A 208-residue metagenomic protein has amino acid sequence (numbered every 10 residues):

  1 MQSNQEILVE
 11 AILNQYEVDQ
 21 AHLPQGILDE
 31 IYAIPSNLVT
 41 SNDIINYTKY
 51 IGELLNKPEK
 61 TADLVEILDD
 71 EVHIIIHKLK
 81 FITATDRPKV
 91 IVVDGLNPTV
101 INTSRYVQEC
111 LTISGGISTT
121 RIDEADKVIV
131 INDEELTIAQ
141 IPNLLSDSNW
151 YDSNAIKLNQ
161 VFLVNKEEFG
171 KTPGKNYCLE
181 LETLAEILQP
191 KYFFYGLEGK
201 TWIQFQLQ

Functional and structural regions predicted by a protein language model:
Q2-K49, E53, K57-C178, F205-Q208: Binding-cleft/active-site segments that stabilize strongly anionic ligands or cofactors
L54, T183-K191: C-terminal alpha-helix
L158-N159, P190-Y195: Short loop/turn hinge sites at secondary-structure boundaries
G174, C178, F193-E198: Short glycine/proline-enriched turn or capping motifs at secondary-structure junctions
F194-Q208: Extracellular/periplasmic juxtamembrane helices and adjacent flexible linkers that interface with membrane partners
